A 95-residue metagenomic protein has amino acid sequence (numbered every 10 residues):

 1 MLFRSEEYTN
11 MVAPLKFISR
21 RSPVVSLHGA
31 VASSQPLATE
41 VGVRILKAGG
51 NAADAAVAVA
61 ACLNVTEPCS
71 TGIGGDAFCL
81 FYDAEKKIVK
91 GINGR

Functional and structural regions predicted by a protein language model:
R4-E40, R44, A52-R95: Noncatalytic scaffold domains of N-terminal-nucleophile
